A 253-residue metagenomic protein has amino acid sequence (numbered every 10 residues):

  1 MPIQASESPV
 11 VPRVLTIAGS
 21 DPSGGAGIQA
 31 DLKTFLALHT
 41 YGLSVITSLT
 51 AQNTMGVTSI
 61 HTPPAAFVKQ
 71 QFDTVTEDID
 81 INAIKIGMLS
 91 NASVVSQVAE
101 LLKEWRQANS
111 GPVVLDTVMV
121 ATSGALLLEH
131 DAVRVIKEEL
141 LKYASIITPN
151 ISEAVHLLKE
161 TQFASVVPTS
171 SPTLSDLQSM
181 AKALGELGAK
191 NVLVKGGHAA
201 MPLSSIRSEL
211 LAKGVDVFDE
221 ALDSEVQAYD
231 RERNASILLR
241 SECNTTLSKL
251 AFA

Functional and structural regions predicted by a protein language model:
M1-P12, T16: Positively charged, low-complexity intrinsically disordered leader regions
P2, S59-T62, T245-F252: Charged C-terminal helix
T34, H156, A212, R240-C243 (+2 more regions): Short, small-residue alpha-helix embedded
L36-A51: N-terminal glycine-rich anion-binding loops that anchor highly charged ligand groups
T50-T58, A121-L126, V155-L158: A short acidic, helix-capping loop that chelates divalent metal ions and anchors anionic groups
S59-V75: Glycine-rich, highly charged phosphate/nucleotide-binding loops
T76-E139: Glycine/small-residue-rich loop that forms an oxyanion/phosphate-binding "nest" at active or ligand-binding sites
L128-L239: Conserved phosphate/ATP/ADP-binding segment of small-molecule kinases
